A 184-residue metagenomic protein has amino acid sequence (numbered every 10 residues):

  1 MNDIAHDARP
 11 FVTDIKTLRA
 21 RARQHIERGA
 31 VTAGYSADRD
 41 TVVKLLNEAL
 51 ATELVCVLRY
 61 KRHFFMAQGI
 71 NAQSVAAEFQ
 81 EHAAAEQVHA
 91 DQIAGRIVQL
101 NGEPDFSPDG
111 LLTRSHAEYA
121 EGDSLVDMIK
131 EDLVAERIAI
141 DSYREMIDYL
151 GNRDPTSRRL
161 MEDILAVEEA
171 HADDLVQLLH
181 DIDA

Functional and structural regions predicted by a protein language model:
M1-A184: Iron-associated oxidoreductase/ferritin-like identity signal
